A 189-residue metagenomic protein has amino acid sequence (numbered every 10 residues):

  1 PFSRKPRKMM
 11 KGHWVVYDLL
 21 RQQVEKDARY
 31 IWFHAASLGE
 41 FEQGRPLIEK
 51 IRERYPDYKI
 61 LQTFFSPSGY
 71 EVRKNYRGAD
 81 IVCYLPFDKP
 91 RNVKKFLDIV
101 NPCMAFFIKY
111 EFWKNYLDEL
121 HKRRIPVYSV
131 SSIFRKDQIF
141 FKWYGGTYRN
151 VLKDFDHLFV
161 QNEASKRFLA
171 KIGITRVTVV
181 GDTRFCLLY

Functional and structural regions predicted by a protein language model:
R4-Y189: Active-site and donor-binding regions of nucleotide-sugar-utilizing enzymes
